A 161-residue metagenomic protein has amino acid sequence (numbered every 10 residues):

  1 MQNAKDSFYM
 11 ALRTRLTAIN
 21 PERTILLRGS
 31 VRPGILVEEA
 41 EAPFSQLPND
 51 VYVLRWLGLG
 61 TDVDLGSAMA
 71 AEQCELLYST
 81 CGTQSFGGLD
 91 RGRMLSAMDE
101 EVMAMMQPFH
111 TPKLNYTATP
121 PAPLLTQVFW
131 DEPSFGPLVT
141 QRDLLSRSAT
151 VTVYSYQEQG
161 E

Functional and structural regions predicted by a protein language model:
M1-A68, F109-Q127: Small/polar-rich, solvent-exposed N-terminal microdomains that initiate assembly or binding
T24-L26, N49-V53, S96-Y156: Acidic-leaning, charged glycine-interspersed low-complexity segments
G60, Y78-F86, T152-Q159: Beta-strand elements of well-folded, non-transmembrane domains
V63-A71, L138-L144: Short, solvent-exposed beta-strand/turn "edge" segments of beta-rich domains on protein surfaces
S67-Q73, C81-H110: Extracellular/virion structural assembly segments
E72-L76, R147-T150: Hydrophobic residues positioned within well-ordered beta-strands of beta-sheet architectures
